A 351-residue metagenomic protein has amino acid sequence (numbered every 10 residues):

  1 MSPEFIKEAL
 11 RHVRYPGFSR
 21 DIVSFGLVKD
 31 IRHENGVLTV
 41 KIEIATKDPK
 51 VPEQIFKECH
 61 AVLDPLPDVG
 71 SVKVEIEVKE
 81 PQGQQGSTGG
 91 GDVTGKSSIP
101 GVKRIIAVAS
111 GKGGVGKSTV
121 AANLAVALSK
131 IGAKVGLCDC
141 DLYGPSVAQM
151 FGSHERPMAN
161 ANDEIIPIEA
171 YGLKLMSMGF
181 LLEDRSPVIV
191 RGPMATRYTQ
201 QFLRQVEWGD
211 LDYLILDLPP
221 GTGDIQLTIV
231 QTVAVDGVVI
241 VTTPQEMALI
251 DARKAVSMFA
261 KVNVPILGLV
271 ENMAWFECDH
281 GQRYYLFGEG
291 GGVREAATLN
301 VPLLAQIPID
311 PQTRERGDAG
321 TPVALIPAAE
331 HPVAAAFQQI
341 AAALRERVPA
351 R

Functional and structural regions predicted by a protein language model:
M1-K29, L66: N-proximal, solvent-exposed amphipathic alpha-helical segments enriched in charged/polar residues
P3, F25, I44, F56-K57 (+5 more regions): C-terminal lobe/tail of nucleotide-utilizing enzymes
E34-A45, M176: Short, aliphatic-rich beta-strand segments
S97-K103: Phosphate-binding P-loop
R104-L142, V256: Walker A/P-loop phosphate-binding motif and the immediately C-terminal alpha-helix
L128-V190, T196-R204: Phosphate-binding loop that captures ATP/GTP phosphates
L182-I229, A248: Phosphate-binding/switch loop-helix module in NTP-utilizing enzymes
G209-Y213, A234-A255: Conserved Switch II/interswitch segment of TRAFAC-class P-loop GTPases
